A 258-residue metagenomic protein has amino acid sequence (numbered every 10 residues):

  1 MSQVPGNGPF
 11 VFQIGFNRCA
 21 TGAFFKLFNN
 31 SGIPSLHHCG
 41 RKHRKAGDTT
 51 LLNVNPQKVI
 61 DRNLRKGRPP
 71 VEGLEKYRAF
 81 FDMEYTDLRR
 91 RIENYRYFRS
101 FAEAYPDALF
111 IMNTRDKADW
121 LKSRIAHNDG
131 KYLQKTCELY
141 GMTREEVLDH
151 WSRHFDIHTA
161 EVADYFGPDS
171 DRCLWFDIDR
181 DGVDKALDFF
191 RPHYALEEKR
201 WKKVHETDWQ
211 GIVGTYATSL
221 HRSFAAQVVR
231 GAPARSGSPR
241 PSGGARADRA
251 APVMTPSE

Functional and structural regions predicted by a protein language model:
M1-K76, K202, D208-F224, R230 (+1 more regions): PAPS-dependent sulfotransferase catalytic core
Q13, P34-H38, A79-D82, L109-T114 (+1 more regions): A structural signal for short, well-ordered beta-strand segments and their strand-loop junctions that often border
C19-F25, R44-G47, L88-R90, A118-S123 (+1 more regions): Short catalytic/ligand-binding loop motif for oxyanion handling, primarily in non-cytosolic enzymes, centered on
N29, R90-R153, R172, D188 (+1 more regions): PAPS-dependent sulfotransferase catalytic domain
N63-V71, Y77, L133-D184, D188: PAPS-dependent sulfotransferase catalytic domain
K76-Y77, Y105: Short, well-ordered alpha-helix to beta-strand connector turns
G167-T218, G237, M254: NTP-dependent small-molecule kinase module
P241-E258: Long, low-complexity, intrinsically disordered segments
